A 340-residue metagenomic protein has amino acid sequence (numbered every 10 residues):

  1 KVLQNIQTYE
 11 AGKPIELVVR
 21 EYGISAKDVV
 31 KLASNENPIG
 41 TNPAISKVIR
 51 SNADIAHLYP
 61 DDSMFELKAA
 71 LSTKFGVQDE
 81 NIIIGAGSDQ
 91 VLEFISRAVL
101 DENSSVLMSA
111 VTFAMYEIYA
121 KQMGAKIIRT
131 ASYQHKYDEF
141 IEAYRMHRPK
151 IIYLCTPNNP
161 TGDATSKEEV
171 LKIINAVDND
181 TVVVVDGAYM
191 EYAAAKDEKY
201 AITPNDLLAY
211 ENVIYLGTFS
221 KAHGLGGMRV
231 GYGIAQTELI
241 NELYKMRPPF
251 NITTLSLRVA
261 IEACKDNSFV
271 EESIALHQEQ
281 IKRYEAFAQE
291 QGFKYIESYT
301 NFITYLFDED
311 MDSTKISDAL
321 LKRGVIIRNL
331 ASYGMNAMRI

Functional and structural regions predicted by a protein language model:
V2-G87, F94: N-terminal small-domain helix-loop-helix segment of the aminotransferase-like
A11, E297-S298, Y305, R323-I340: Conserved PLP cofactor-binding pocket of PLP-dependent enzymes
K27-D28, Q78-I82, E102-S105, D180 (+2 more regions): Short acidic capping loops at alpha-helix termini that bridge into adjacent secondary structure
K31-A33, I151-P157, V184-G187, E297-Y299: Short beta-strands and strand-loop turn motifs
N42, S63, N212-Q289, F293-I296: PLP-dependent aminotransferase class I/II
A98-L154: PLP-dependent aminotransferase-like
H135-R148, P160-V183, G187-A222: Active-site pre-lysine segment of PLP-dependent enzymes
Q278, E290-R323: Conserved PLP-binding catalytic core of the aspartate aminotransferase-like
